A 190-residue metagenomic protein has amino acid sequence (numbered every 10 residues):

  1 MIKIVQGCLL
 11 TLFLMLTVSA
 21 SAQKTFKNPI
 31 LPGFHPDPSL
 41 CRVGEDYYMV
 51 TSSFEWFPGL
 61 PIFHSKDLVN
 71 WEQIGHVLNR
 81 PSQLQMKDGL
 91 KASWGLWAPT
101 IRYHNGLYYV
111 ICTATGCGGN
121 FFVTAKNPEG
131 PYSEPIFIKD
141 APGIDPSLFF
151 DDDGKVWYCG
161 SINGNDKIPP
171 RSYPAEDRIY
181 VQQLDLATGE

Functional and structural regions predicted by a protein language model:
M1-K24: Bacterial Sec-dependent N-terminal signal peptides
A22-E190: Carbohydrate-active catalytic/glycan-binding domains of CAZyme proteins, especially the secreted or lumenal ectodomains
